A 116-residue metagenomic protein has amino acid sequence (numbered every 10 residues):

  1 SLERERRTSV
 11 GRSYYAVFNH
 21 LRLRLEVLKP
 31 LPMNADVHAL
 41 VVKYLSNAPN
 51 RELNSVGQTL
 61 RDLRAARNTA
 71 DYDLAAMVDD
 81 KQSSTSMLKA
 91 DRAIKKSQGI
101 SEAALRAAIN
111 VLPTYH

Functional and structural regions predicted by a protein language model:
S1-H116: Terminal alpha-helical segments
